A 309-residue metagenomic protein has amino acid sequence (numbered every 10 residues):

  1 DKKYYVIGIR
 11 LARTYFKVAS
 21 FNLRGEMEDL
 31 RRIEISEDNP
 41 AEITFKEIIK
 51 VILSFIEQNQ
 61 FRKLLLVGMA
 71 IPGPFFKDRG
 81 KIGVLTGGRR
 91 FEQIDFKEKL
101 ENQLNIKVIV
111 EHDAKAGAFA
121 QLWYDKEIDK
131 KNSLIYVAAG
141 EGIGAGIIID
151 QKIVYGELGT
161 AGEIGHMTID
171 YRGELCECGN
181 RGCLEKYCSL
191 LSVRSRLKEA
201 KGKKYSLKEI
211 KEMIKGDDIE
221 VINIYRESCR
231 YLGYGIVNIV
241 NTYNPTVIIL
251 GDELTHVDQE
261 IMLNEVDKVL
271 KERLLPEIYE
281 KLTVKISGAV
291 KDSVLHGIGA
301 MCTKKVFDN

Functional and structural regions predicted by a protein language model:
D1-K63, D125, R172-L175, N180-N309: ATP-binding/phosphotransfer module of carbohydrate and carboxylate kinases, centering on a glycine-rich
V6-R10, L64-G68, L134-A138, G144-G146: Short glycine-aspartate micro-motif
N22, K77, I148: Short, acidic, Ser/Thr-enriched surface-loop or helix-capping motifs
M27, I82, I153-V154: Hydrophobic "anchor" residues
R32-S133, I261-E272: Glycine-rich phosphate-binding loop and adjoining helix at the ATP-binding site of ATP-dependent phosphoryl-transfer
G73-K77, K115-A118, G144, V154 (+2 more regions): Short, active-site-adjacent cap segments at secondary-structure transitions
D113, G140, I298: Active-site glycine-centered loops adjacent to acidic/histidine catalytic or metal-binding residues that shape
K126, K130-Y187: Glycine-rich phosphate-binding loop of actin/hexokinase-like ATP-binding domains
